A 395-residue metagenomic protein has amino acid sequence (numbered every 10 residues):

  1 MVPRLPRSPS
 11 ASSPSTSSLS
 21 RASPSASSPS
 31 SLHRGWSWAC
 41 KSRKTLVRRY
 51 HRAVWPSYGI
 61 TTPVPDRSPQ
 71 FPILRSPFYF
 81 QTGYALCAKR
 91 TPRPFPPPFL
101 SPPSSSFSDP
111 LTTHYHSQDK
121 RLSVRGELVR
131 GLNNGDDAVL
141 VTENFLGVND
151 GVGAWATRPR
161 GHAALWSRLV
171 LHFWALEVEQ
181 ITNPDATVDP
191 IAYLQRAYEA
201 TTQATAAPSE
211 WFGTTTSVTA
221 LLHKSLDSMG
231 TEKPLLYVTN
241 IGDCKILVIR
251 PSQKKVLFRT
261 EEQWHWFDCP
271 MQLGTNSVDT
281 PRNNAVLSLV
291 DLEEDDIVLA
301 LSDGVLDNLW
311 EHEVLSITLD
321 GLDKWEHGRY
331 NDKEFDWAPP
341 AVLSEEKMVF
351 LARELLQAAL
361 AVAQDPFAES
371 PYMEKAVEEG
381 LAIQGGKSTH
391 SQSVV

Functional and structural regions predicted by a protein language model:
V2-V395: PP2C/PPM-type serine/threonine phosphatase catalytic domain
